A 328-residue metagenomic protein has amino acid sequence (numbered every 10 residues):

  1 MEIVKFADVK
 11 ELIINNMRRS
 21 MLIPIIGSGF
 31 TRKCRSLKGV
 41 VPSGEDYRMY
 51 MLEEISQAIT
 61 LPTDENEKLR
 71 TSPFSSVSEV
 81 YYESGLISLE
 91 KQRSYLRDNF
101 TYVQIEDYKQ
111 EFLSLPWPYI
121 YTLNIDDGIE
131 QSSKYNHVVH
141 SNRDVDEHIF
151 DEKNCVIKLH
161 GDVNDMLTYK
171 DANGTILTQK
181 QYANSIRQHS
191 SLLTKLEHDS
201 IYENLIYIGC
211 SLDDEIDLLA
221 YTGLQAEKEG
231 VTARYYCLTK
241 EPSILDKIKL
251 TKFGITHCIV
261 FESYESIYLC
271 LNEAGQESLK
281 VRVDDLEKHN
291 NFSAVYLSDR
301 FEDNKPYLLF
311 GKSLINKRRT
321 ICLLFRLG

Functional and structural regions predicted by a protein language model:
M1-L113, P118, G128-I129, V295-G328: Gly/serine-rich nucleotide phosphate-binding loop at the start of the catalytic core of nucleotide/ADP-ribose-handling
M1-P24, F30-C34, V40, H137 (+2 more regions): SIR2/sirtuin-family catalytic core signature
G29-R32, D126-G128, D162-D165, S211-D213: Short, solvent-exposed loop/turn segments at secondary-structure junctions
Q57-T71, Y169-D171, N184-S185, S190 (+3 more regions): Accessory terminal and edge-of-domain segments that mediate assembly/interaction and cofactor placement around
N136-I201: Active-site gating loop/helix substructures
